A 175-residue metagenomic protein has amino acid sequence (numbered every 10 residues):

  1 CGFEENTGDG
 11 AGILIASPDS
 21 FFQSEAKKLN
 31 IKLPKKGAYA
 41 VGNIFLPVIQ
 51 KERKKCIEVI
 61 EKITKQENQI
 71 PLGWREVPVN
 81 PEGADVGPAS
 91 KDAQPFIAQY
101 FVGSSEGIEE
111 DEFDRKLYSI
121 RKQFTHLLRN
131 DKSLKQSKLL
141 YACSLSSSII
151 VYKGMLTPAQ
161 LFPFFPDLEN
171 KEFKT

Functional and structural regions predicted by a protein language model:
G2-K174: N-terminal segments that mediate ammonia production and transfer in glutamine-dependent amidotransferase systems
